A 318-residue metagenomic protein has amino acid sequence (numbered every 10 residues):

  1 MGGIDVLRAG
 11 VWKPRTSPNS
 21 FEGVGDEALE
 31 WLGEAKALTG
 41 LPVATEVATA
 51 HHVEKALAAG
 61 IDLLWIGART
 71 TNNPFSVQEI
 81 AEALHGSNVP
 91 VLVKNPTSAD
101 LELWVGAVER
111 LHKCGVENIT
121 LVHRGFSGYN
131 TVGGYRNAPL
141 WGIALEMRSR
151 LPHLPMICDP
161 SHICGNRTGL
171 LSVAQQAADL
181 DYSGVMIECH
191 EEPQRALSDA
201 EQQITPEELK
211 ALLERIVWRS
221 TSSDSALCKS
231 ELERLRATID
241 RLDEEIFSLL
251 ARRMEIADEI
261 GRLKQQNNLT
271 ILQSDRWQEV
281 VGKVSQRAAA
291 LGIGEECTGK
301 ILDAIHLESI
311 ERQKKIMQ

Functional and structural regions predicted by a protein language model:
G2-A9, M186, R253-D258: N-terminal glycine-rich anion-binding loops that anchor highly charged ligand groups
G3-I4, I61, V116, Y182: A structural motif
D5, E27, W31-P42: Long, contiguous binding/interaction regions
R8, E22-V24, G40-T49, V53 (+4 more regions): Catalytic beta/alpha-barrel core
R8-E27, E191-A200, I260-I271: Glycine-rich, proline-tolerant flexible connector loops at the mouths of alpha/beta enzymes
S76-A211, R215, S220-C228: Catalytic alpha/beta core domains of metabolic enzymes, predominantly
T221-Q318: Domain-level signature for soluble enzymes in the chorismate/prephenate branch of the shikimate pathway
